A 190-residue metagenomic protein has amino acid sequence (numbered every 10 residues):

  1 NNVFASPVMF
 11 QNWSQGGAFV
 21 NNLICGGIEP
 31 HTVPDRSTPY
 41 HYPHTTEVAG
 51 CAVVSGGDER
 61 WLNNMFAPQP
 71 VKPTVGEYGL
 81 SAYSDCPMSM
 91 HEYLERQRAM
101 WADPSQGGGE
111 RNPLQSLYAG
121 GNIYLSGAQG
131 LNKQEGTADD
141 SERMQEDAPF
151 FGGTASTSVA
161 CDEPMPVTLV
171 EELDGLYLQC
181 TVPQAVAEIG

Functional and structural regions predicted by a protein language model:
N1-I189: Glycine- and acidic/polar-rich repeat regions and solenoidal domains
